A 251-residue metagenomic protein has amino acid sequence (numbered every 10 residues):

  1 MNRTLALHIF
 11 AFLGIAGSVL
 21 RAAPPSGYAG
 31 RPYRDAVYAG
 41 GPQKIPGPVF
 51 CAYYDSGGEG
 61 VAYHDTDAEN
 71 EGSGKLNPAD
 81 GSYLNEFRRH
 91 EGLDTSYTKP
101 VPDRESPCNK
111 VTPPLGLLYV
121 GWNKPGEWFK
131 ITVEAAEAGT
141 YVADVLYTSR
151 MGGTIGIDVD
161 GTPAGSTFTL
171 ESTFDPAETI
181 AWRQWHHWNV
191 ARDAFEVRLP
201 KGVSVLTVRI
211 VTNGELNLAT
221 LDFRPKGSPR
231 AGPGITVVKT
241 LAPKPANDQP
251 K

Functional and structural regions predicted by a protein language model:
M1, G14, P24-G27: Helix-centric, low-specificity signal for extended rod-like, repetitive segments
M1-I9: Bacterial N-terminal signal peptides that target proteins for export
H8-S18: Bacterial N-terminal signal peptides
A23-K251: Extracytoplasmic
